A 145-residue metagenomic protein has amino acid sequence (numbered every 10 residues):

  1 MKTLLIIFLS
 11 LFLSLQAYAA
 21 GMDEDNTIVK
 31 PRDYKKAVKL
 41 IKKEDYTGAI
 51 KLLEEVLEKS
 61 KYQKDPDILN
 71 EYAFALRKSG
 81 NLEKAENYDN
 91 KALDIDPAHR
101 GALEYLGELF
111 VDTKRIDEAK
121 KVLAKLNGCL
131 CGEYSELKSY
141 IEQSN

Functional and structural regions predicted by a protein language model:
M22-P31, K120-N145: Terminal, low-structured helical/coil segments at or just beyond the last alpha-helical repeat
K42-K43, K78, D112-T113, Q143-S144: Register position in tetratricopeptide repeats
K61-Q63, P97, C131: Short coil turns that delineate tetratricopeptide repeat
P66-I68, A102, E136: TPR alpha-solenoid repeat register
E71, Y105, L137-Y140: Canonical tetratricopeptide repeat
D94, E104-E133: TPR/TPR-like (Sel1-like) alpha-helical repeat modules
